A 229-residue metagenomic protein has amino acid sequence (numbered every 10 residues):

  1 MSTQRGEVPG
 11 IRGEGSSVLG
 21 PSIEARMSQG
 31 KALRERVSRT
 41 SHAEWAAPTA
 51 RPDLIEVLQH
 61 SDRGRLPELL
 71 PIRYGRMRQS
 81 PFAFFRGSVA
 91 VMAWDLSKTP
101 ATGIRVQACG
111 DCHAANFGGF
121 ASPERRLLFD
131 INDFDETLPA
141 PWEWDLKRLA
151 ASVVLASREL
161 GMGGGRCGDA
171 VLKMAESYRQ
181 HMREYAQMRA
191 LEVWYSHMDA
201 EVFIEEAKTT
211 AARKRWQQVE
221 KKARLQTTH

Functional and structural regions predicted by a protein language model:
G6-P9, E14: Short, basic, low-complexity termini and linkers enriched in Ser/Thr/Gly/Pro that act as targeting/leader peptides
P9, L138-H229: Internal, well-ordered alpha/beta segment that forms a basic, Gly-enriched binding/recognition surface
L19-T40: Short acidic, low-complexity intrinsically disordered linear motifs used for protein-protein interactions
I23, W45, D199-F203: Beta-strand-enriched accessory nucleic-acid recognition/scaffold domains that flank the catalytic cores of large
Q29, L33-E35, E56-L69, D145-S152 (+1 more regions): Short, compositionally biased low-complexity segments
V37-S80, G87-A90: Low-complexity, highly charged intrinsically disordered N-terminal segments that act as targeting/localization
F85-S88, M92-S97, A101: Active-site-flanking structural segment that lines cofactor/substrate pockets
G103-C109, H113-L160, G168: Catalytic activation segment of kinase domains across protein kinase-like and atypical kinase folds
